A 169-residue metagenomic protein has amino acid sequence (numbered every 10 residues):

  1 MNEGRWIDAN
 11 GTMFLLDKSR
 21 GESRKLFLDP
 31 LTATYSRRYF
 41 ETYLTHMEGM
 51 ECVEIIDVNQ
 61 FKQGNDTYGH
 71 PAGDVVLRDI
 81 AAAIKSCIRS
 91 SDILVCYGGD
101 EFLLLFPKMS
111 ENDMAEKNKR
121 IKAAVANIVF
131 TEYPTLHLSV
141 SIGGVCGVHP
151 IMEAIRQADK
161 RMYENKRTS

Functional and structural regions predicted by a protein language model:
N2-P30, Y35-M50: Signal-transducing coiled-coil linker helices
F27, S36-C52, N59-R89, V95-G99 (+4 more regions): Conserved long alpha-helical elements within nucleotide-processing catalytic cores of c-di-GMP signaling and class III
A33, E54, V95, L136-L138: Residues that recognize and position ribonucleotide moieties
T34, V58, M109, F130 (+1 more regions): Hydrophobic pocket-lining residues within nucleotide cofactor-binding pockets
S86-S91, K122-P134: Short catalytic/binding micro-motifs of nucleotide second-messenger systems
L105-P107, Y133-R161: A short glycine-enriched loop-to-beta-strand structural element that forms part of the catalytic core of nucleotide
K166-S169: Short arginine-rich
